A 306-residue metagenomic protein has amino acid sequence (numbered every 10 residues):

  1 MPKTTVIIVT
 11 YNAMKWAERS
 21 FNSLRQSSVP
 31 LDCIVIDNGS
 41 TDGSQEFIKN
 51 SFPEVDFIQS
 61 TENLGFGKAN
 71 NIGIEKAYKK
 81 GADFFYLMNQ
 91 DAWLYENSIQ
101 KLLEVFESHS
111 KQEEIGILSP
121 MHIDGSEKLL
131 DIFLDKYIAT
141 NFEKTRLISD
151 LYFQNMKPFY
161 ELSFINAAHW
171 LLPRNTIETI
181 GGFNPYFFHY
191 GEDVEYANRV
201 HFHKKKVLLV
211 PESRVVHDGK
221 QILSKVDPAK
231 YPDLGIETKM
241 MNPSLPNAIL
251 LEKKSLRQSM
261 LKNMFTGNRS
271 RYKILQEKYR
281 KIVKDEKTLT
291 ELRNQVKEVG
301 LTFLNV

Functional and structural regions predicted by a protein language model:
N22-L31: Short, acidic, metal-binding catalytic loop of nucleotide-sugar glycosyltransferases
D37-E46, E62, A92: A conserved acidic beta->alpha catalytic loop
S60-K80: Glycine-rich, basic loop-to-helix element that forms the pyrophosphate-binding segment of sugar-nucleotide handling
A82-W93: Short beta-strand-to-loop acidic/aromatic patch adjacent to the donor-nucleotide binding site
N97-F133: Conserved donor NDP-sugar-binding/catalytic core segment of glycosyltransferases
I138-L162: Short, flexible, basic/aromatic active-site loop/helix in glycosyltransferases
S163-G181, Y186-R214: A short, conserved alpha-helix in the catalytic core of glycosyltransferases
A229-M240, S244-V306: Non-catalytic, C-terminal membrane-associated alpha-helical segments of glycosyltransferases
